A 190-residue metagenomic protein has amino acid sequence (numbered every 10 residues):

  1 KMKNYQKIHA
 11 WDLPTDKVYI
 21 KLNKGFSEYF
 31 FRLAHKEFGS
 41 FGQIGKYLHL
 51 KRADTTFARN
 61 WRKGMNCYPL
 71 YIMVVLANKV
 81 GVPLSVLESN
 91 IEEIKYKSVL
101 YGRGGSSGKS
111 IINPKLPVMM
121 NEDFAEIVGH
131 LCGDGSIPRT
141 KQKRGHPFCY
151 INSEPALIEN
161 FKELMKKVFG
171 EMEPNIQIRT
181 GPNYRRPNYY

Functional and structural regions predicted by a protein language model:
K3, T15-N23, S27, F31 (+3 more regions): Intein-associated homing endonuclease modules of the LAGLIDADG/DOD-type, together with closely related HINT-family
N4-D12, A53-D54, W61-R62, V82-L84: Serine/threonine-biased, Pro/acidic-interspersed low-complexity stretches characteristic of secreted/cell-surface
K21-H49: Short basic helix-loop element that most often maps to the first helix and adjoining turn of HTH DNA-binding modules
H49-Y68, N90-I94: Recognition helix of helix-turn-helix/homeodomain-like DNA-binding domains that insert into the DNA major groove
R52-T55, L84-L87, G170-R179: Short, surface-exposed acidic
L70-V86: DNA major-groove recognition helix of helix-turn-helix/homeodomain DNA-binding modules
